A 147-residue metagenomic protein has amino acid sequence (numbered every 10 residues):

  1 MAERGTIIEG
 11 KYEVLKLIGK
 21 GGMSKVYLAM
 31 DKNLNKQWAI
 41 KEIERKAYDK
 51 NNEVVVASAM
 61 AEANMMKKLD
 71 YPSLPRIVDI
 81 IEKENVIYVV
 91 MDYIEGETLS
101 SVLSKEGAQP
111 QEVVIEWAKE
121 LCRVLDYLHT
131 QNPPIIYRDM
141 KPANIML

Functional and structural regions predicted by a protein language model:
L15-G21, V26: Protein kinase glycine-rich loop
G19, A61, D70-S73: Flexible N-lobe loop architecture of eukaryotic-like protein kinase catalytic domains
L28, K36-R45: Glycine-rich ATP phosphate-binding loop
E44-K68: AlphaC helix of the eukaryotic protein kinase fold
I80: Activation-segment/catalytic-loop signature of the eukaryotic protein kinase fold
E84-T98, V102: Conserved short submotifs of the Hanks-type protein kinase catalytic core that shape the nucleotide-binding pocket
W117-A118: Activation segment signature within eukaryotic-like protein kinase domains
R123-I135: Protein kinase catalytic-loop region centered on the HRD/HxD motif
